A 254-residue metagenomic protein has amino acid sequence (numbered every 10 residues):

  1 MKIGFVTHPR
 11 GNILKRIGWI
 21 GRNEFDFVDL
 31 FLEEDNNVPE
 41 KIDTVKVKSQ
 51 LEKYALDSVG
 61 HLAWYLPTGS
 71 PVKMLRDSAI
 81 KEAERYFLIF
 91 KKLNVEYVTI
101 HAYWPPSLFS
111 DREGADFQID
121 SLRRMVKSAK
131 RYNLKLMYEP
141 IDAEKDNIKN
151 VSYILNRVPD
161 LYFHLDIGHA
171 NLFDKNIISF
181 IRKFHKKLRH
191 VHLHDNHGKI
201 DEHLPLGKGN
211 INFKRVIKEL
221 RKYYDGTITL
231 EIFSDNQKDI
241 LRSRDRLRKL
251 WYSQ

Functional and structural regions predicted by a protein language model:
M1-K2, I13-G21, I148-Y162, A170-Q254: Histidine-acidic metal/acid-base catalytic patches
M1-R85, K91, R248, Y252-Q254: N-terminal pre-domain/capping segments
I3-T7, V28-L30, S58-L62, V98-I100 (+4 more regions): Hydrophobic faces of well-ordered beta-strands that scaffold small-molecule active sites in alpha/beta enzyme cores
T7-K15, F31-D43, P67-M74, P106-S110 (+4 more regions): Acidic-and-aromatic substrate-binding clefts and catalytic sites of carbohydrate-active enzymes
I17-N23, P39-G60, R85-N94, K127-R131 (+3 more regions): Acidic (Asp/Glu)-rich catalytic clusters
K53, G69-Y162: Active-site acidic/histidine proton-transfer and metal-coordination neighborhood in alpha/beta enzyme cores
W64-P67, W104-S107, D195-D201: Conserved radical SAM core fold
